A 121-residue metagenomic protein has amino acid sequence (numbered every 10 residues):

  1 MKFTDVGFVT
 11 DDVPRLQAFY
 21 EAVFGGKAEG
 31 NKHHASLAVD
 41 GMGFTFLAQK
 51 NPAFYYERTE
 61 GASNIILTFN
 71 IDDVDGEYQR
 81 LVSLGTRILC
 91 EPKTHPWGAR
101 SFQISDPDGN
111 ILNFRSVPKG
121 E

Functional and structural regions predicted by a protein language model:
M1-D5, G26-D72, G76-S105, S116-E121: Vicinal oxygen chelate
T10-D12: Conserved beta-strand-loop-alpha-helix junction that forms the acyl-donor binding cleft
L16-E21, L81, G109: Conserved active-site tyrosine of GNAT-family acetyltransferases
I111-F114: Short glycine-/small-residue motifs
